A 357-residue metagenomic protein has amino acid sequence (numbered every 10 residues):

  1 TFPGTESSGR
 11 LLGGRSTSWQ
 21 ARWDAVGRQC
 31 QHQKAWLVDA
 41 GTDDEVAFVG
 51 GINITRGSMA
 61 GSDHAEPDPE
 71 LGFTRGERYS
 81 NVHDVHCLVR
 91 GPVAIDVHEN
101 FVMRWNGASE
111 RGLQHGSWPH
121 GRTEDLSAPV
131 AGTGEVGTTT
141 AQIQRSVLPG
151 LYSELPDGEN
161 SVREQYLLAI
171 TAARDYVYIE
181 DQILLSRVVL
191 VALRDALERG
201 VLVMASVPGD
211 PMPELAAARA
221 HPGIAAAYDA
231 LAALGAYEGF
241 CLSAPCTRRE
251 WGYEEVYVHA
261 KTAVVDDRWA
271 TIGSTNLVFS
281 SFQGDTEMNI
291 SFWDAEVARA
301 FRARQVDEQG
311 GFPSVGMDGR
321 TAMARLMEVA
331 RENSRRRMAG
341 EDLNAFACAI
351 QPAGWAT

Functional and structural regions predicted by a protein language model:
T1-A172, I183, R187, G209-D266 (+1 more regions): HKD-type phospholipase D/PLD-like phosphodiesterase module
S18, A172-Y178, L202: Short, surface-exposed connector motifs at secondary-structure boundaries
V49, I179, A205, I272 (+1 more regions): Structural beta-sheet core signal
H83-V85, G91-S109, V297-T357: Cysteine/selenocysteine-centered motifs that mediate thiol-based redox chemistry or coordinate metal-sulfur cofactors
V188-D195: A short acidic, amphipathic alpha-helical/loop segment
A196-G200: Short alpha-beta junction capping motif
L202-D210: Short internal beta-strands
M288-E296: Gly/Ser/Thr-rich active-site loops/lids in small-molecule metabolic enzymes that frequently grip phosphoryl groups
